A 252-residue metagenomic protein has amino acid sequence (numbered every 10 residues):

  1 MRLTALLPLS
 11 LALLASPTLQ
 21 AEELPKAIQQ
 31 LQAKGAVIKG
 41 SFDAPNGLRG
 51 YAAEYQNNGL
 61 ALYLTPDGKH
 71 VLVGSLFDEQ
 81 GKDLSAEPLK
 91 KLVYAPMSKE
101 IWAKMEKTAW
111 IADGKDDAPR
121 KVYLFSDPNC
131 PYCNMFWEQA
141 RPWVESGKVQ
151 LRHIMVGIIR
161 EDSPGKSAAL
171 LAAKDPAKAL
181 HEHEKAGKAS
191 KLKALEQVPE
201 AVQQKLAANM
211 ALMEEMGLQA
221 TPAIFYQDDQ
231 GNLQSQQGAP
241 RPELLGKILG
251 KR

Functional and structural regions predicted by a protein language model:
M1-L7: Bacterial N-terminal signal peptides that target proteins for export
P8-L13: Hydrophobic helical h-region of N-terminal Sec-dependent signal peptides in bacterial secretory/periplasmic proteins
A15-T18: N-terminal signal peptide c-region/cleavage motif recognized by signal peptidases
E22-G50, Y55-L72, S190-R252: C-terminal cap of thioredoxin/glutaredoxin-like
G68-A95: A short, surface-exposed interaction/processing loop segment used at functional sites
Y94-I101, V144-E145, P222: C-terminal low-complexity, charged extensions that often adopt amphipathic alpha-helices
W102-R120: A short beta-strand-turn-helix
A118-P128, N134-V198, E214, L218-Q219 (+2 more regions): Structural alpha/beta surface segment adjacent to cysteine/selenocysteine redox centers across thiol/disulfide enzymes
